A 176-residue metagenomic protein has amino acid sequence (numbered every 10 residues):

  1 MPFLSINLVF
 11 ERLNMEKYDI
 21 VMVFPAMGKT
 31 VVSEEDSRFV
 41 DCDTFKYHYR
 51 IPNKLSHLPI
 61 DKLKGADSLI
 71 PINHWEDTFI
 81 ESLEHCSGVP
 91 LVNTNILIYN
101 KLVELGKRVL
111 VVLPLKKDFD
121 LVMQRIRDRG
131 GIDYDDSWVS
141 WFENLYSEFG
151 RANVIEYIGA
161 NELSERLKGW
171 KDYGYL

Functional and structural regions predicted by a protein language model:
P2-N14: Short, Lys/Arg-enriched N-terminal segments with co-localized hydrophobic residues within the first ~10-30 amino acids
Y18-D36: Glycine-rich phosphate-binding P-loop
A26-M27, T94-I98: Short, polar loop motifs at secondary-structure junctions
E34-L83: Conserved substrate/cofactor phosphate-moiety recognition/catalytic segment in nucleotide-dependent phosphotransferases
Y49-L55, D118-R127, L167: Short, charged, surface-exposed secondary-structure boundary motifs
G88-T94: Structural recognition of the conserved hydrophobic beta-strand(s) that form the central parallel beta-sheet of P-loop
N93, L105-R125: Conserved phosphate-donor/acceptor-positioning beta-strand/loop module used by diverse small-molecule
D128-L176: Small-molecule kinase domains that catalyze NTP-dependent phosphoryl transfer to phosphate-bearing small molecules
